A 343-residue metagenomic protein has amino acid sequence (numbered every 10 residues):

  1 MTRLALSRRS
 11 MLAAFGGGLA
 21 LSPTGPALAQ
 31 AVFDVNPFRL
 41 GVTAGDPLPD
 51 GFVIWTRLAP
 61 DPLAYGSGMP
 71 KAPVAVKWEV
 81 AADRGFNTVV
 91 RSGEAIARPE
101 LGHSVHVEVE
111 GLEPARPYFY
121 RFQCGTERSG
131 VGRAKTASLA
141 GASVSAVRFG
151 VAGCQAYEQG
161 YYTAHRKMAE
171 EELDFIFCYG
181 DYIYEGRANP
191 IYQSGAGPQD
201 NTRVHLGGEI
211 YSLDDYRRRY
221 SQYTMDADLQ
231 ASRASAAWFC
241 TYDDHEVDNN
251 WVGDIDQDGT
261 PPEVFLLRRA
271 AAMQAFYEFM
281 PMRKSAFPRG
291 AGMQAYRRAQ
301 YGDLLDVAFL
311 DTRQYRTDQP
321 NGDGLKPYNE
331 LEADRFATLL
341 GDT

Functional and structural regions predicted by a protein language model:
R3-L4, R8-F15, L19-L21, Q30-T343: Metal-dependent phosphoester/phosphodiester hydrolase catalytic core
